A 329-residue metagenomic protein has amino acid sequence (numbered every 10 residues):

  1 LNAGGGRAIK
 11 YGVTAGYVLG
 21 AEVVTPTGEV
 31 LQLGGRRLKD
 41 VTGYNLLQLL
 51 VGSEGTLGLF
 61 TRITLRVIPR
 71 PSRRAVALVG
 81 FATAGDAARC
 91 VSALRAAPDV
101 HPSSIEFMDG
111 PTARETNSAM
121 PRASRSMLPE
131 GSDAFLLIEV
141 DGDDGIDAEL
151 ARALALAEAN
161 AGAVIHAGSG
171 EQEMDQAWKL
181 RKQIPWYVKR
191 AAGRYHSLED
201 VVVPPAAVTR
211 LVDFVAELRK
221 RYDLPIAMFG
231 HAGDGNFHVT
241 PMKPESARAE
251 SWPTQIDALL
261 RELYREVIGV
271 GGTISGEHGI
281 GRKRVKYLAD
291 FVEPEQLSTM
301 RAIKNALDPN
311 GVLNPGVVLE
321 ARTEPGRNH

Functional and structural regions predicted by a protein language model:
L1-H329: Noncatalytic alpha-helical scaffold of FAD-dependent oxidoreductases
